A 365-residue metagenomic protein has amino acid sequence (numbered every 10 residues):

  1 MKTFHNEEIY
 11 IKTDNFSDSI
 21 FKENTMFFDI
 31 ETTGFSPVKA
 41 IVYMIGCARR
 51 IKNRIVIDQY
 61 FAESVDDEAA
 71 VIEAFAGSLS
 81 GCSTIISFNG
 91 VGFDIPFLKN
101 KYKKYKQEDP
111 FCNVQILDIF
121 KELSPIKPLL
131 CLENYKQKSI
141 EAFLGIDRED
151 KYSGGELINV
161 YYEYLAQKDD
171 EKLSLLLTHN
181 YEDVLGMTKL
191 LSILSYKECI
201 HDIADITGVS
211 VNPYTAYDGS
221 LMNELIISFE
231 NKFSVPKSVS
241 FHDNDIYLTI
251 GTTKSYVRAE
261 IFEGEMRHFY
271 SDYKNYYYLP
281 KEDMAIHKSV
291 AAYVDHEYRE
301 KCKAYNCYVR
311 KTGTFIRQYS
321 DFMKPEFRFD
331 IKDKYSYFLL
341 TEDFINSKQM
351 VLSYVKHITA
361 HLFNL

Functional and structural regions predicted by a protein language model:
M1-F28, T33-A40, R50-L365: DEDD superfamily 3′-5′ metal-dependent exonuclease/proofreading module
I45-C47: Short beta-strand scaffold segments in enzyme catalytic cores
